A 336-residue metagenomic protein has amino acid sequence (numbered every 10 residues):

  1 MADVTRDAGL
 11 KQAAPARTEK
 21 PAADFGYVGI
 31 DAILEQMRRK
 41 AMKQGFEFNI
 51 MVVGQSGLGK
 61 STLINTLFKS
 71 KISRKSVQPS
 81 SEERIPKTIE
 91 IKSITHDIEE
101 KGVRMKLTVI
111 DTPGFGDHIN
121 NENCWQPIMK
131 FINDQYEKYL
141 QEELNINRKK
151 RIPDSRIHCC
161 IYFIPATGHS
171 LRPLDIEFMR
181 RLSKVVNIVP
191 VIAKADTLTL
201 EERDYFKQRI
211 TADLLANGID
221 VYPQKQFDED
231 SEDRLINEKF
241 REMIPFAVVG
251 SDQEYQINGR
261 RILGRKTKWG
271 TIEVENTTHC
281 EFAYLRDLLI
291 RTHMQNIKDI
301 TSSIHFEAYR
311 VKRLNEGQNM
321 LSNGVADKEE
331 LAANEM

Functional and structural regions predicted by a protein language model:
M1-Q135, N276, R286-I290, A332-E335: Conserved G1/Walker A P-loop phosphate-binding module
D3-P15, R156, P173-L174, K184-M336: Conserved GTP-binding G-domain of TRAFAC-class P-loop NTPases and closely related GTPase folds
A23-F25, A41-F48, V53, L58-G59 (+10 more regions): Eukaryote-biased feature marking scaffold/signaling PDZ-domain proteins and nuclear chromatin regulators
D24, F115-N121, M129-P173, V189-P190 (+3 more regions): Conserved Switch II/interswitch segment of TRAFAC-class P-loop GTPases
M37-R39, K149, R234-L235: Generic recognition of flexible, low-complexity loop/linker segments
M51-L58, K69, K101-V103, T112-D117 (+10 more regions): Conserved beta-strand elements of beta-rich interaction domains across eukaryotes, especially beta-propellers
L63-K69, K75-S80, N120-W125, E143-L144 (+5 more regions): Short coil/turn segments at secondary-structure boundaries
E122, P127-Y136, L140, L214-F227: Internal, charge-rich low-complexity segments
